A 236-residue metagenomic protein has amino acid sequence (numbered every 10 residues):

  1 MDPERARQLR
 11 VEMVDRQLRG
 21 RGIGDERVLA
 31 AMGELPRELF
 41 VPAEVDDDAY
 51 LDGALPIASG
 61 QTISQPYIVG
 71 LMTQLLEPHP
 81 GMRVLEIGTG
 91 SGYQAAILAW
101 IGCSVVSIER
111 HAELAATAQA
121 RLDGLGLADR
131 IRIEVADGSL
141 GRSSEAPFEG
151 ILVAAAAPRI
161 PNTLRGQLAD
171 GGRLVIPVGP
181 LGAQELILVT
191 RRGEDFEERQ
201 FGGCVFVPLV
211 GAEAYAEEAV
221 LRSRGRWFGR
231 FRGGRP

Functional and structural regions predicted by a protein language model:
M1-L85, T89, Y93-I101, L114-A116 (+5 more regions): Class I SAM-dependent transferase core
E77-E197, G229-R230: Conserved nucleotide-cofactor-binding alpha/beta core module
